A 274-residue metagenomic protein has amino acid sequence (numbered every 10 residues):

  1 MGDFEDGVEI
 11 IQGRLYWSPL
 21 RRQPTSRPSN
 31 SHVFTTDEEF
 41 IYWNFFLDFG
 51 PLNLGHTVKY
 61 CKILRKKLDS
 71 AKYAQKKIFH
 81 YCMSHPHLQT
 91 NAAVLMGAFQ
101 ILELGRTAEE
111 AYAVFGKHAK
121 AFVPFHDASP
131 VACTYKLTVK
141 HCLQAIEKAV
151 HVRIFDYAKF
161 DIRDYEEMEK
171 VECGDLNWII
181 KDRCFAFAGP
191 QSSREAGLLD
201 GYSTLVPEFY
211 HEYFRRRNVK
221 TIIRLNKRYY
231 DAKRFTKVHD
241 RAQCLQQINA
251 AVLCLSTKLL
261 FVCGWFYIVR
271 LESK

Functional and structural regions predicted by a protein language model:
M1-S273: Cysteine-based protein phosphatase catalytic domain of the PTP/DSP
